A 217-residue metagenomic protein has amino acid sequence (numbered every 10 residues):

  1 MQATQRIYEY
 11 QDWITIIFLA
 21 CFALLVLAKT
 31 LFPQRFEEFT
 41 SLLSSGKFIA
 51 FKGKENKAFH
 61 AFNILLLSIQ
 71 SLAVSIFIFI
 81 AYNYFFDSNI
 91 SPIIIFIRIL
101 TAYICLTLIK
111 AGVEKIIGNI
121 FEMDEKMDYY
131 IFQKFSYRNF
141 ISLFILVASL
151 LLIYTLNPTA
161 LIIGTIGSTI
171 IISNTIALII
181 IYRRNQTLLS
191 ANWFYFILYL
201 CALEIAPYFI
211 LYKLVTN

Functional and structural regions predicted by a protein language model:
M1-I16, I80-I97, L152-I163, K213-N217: Helix-coil boundary and interhelical linker segments in multi-pass alpha-helical membrane proteins
R6-E37: Hydrophobic alpha-helical membrane-embedded segments
I7, Q11, T15, L19 (+8 more regions): Hydrophobic, aromatic-rich alpha-helical transmembrane segments and their membrane-interface anchor motifs
L31-M123: Selected alpha-helical membrane-embedding segments in polytopic membrane proteins
F62-L72, F135-S142, A202: Select subsegments of transmembrane alpha-helices in polytopic membrane proteins, especially boundary-proximal
I94, R98, A102-I162: Membrane-proximal helix-loop-helix units in multi-pass membrane proteins
I145-N217: Terminal transmembrane helical module of multi-pass membrane proteins
